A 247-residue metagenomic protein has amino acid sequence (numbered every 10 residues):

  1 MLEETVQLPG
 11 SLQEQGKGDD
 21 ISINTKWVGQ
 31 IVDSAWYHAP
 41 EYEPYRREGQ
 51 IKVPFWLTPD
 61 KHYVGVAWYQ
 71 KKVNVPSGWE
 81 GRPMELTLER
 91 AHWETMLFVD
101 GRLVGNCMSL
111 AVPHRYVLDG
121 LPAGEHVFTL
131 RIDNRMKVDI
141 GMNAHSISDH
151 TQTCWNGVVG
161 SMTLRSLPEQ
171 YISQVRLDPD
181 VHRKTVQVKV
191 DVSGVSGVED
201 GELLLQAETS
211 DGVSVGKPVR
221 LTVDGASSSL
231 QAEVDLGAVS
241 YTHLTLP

Functional and structural regions predicted by a protein language model:
M1-T87, G141-V158: Extended carbohydrate-recognition surfaces in non-catalytic/accessory domains of CAZymes and lectin-like proteins
P59-I172, V195, S210: Accessory beta-strand-rich segments of carbohydrate-active enzymes
L110, L221-T222: A generic structural motif
E169-S196: Surface beta-strand/loop "capping" patches
V186-L221, A232: Beta-strand-rich binding/interaction modules
A226-L236: Aromatic sugar-binding surface patches on proteins that engage polysaccharides or sugar-phosphate polymers
A238-S240: Acidic, proline/serine/threonine- and glycine-rich low-complexity intrinsically disordered segments
T242-P247: Conserved small/polar residues in nucleotide/adenosyl-binding loops
